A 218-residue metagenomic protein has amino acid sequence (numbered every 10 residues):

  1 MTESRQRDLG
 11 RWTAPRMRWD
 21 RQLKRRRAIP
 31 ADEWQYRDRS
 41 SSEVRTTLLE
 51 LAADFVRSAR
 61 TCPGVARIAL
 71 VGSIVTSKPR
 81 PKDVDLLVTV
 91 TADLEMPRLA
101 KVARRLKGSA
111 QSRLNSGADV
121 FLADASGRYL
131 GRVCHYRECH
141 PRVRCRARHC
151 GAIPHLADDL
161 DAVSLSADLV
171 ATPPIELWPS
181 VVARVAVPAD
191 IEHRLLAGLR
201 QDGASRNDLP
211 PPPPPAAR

Functional and structural regions predicted by a protein language model:
T2-R67, V75-P81, V90-R218: Catalytic core of pol beta-like nucleotidyltransferases
L87: Aromatic/basic-lined ligand-recognition segments that form π-stacking hydrophobic pockets flanked by Lys/Arg to engage
